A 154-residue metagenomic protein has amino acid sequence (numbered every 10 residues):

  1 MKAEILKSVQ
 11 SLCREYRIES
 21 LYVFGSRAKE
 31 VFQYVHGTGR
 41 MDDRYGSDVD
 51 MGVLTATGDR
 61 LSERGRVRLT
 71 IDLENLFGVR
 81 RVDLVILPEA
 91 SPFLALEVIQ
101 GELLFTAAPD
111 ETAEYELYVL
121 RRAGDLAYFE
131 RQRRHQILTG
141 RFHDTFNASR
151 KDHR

Functional and structural regions predicted by a protein language model:
M1-Y45, A56-R154: Catalytic core of pol beta-like nucleotidyltransferases
V49-V53: Short, aliphatic-rich beta-strand segments
